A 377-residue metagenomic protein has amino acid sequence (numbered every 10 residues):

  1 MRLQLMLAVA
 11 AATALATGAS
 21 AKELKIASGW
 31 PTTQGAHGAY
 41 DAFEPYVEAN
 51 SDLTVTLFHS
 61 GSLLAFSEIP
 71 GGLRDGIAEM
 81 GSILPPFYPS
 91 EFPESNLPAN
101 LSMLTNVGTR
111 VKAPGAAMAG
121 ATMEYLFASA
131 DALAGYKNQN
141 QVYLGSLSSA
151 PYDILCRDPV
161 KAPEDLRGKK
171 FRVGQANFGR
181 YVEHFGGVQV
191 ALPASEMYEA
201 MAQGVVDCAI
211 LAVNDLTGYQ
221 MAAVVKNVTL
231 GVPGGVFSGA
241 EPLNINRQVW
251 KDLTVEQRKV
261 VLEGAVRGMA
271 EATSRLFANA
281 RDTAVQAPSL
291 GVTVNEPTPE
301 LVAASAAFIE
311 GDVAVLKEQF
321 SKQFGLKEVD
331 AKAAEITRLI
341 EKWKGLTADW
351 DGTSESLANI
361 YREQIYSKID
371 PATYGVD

Functional and structural regions predicted by a protein language model:
M1, A21-K22: Absolute protein N-terminus
M1-L7: Bacterial N-terminal signal peptides that target proteins for export
T13-A21: Sec/Tat signal peptide C-region and signal peptidase I cleavage site
K22-P114, Y143-D377: N-terminal secretory/targeting leader peptides
T105-N138: Short, solvent-exposed loop/beta-turn-alpha elements that line the ligand-binding surface or hinge of extracytoplasmic
